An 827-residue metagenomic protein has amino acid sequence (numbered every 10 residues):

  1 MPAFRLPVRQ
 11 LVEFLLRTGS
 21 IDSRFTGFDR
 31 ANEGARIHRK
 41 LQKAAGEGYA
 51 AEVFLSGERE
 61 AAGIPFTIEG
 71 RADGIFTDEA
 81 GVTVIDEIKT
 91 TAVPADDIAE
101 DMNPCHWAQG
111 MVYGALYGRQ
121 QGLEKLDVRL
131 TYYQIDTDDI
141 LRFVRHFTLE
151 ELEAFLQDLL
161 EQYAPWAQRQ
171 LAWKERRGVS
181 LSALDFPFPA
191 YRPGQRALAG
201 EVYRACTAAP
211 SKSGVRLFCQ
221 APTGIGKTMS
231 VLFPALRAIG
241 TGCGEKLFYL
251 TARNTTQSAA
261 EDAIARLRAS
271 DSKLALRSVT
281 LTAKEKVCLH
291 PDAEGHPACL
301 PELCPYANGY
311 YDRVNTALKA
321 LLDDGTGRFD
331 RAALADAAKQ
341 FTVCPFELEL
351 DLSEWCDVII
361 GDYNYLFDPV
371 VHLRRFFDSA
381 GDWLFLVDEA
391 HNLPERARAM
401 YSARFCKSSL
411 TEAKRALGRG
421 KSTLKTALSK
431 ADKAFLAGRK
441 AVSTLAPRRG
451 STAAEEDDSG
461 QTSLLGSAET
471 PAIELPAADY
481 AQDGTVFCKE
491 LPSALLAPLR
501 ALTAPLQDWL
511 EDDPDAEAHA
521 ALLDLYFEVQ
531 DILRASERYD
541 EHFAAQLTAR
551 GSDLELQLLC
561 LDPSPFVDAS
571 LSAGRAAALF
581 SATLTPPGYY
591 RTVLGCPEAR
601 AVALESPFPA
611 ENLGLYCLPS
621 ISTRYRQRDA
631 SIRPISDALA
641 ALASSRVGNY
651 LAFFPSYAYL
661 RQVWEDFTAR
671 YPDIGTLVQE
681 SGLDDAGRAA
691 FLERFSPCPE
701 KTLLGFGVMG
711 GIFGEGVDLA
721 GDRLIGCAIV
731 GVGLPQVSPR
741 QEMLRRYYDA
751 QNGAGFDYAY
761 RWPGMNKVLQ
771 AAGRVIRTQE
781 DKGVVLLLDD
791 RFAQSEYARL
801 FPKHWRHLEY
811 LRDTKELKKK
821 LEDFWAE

Functional and structural regions predicted by a protein language model:
M1-D78, A108: Metal-dependent nuclease catalytic cores that hydrolyze phosphodiester bonds in DNA/RNA, characterized by
G57-A154: Mg2+/Mn2+-dependent nuclease catalytic core
W173-Q220: Conserved pre-motif I regulatory segment
G178, D185, C243-I359, F367 (+5 more regions): A substrate-engagement module of RecA-like helicase motors
V231, R237, S258, F341-V358 (+3 more regions): Signature of the SF2 helicase/ATPase Hel1-core->accessory helical subdomain module
L334-I359, P369-F376, L502-S622, D629-I632 (+3 more regions): A contiguous, basic/glycine-rich beta-loop/short-helix subdomain that forms a polymer-engagement track
P619-A630, S681-A793: Conserved RecA-like P-loop NTPase helicase motor core
P655-E680: Conserved helicase motor "Helicase C" RecA-like lobe of SF1/SF2 P-loop NTPases
